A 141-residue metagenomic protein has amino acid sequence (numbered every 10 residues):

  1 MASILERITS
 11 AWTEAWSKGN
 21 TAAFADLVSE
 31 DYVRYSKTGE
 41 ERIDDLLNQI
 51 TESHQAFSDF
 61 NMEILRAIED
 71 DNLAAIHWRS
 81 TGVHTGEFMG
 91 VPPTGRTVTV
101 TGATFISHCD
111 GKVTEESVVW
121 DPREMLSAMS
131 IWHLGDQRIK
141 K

Functional and structural regions predicted by a protein language model:
M1-D31, D136-K141: Short, low-complexity N-terminal intrinsically disordered segments enriched in polar/charged residues
A2, T21-A74: A solvent-exposed, acidic/Ser-Thr-rich amphipathic alpha-helical stretch
V28, I68, S80-G82, T104 (+1 more regions): Short beta-strand segments enriched in hydrophobic/aromatic residues within well-folded beta-rich domains
N72-H84: A short hydrophobic beta-strand element
V83-D110: Exposed beta-sheet edge and beta->alpha loop/turn motif
E115-K141: Low-complexity, intrinsically disordered terminal/linker segments enriched in charged and Gly/Pro repeats
